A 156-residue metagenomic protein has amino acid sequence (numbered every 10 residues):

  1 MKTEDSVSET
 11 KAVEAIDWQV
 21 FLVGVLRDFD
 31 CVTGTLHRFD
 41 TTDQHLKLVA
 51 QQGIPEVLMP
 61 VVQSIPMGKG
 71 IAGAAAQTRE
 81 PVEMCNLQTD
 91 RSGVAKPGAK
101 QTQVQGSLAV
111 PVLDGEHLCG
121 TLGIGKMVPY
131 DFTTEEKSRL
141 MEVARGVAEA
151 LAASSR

Functional and structural regions predicted by a protein language model:
V7, Q19-D28, A74, G98 (+2 more regions): Amphipathic alpha-helical regulatory segments at dimerization interfaces that relay allosteric signals between sensory
T10-V49, M59, S154: Helix-loop-beta substructure at the N-terminus of cytosolic sensory domains that couple signal/ligand detection
F39, H45-K47, E56-T89: Regulatory sensory and allosteric helical modules in signal-transduction proteins and certain transcription factors
P55-L58, C85-G106, K126: Signal-transducing coupling segments at domain and membrane junctions
Q105-L113: A short, aliphatic-rich beta-strand micro-motif
V112-L122: Short hydrophobic/glycine-rich mini-motifs in sensory/regulatory modules that couple input to downstream signaling
D114, F132-A152: Amphipathic alpha-helical "output/dimerization" segments
T121-Y130: Short beta-strand-to-loop transition segments that serve as allosteric relay/switch motifs in sensory/regulatory domains
